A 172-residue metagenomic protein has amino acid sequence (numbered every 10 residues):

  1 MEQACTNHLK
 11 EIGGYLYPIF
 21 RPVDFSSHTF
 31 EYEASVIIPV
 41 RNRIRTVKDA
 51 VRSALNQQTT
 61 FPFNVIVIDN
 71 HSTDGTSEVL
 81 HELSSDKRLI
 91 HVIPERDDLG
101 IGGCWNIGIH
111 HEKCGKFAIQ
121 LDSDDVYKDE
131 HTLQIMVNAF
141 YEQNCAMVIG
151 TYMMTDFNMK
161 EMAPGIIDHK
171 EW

Functional and structural regions predicted by a protein language model:
M1-E33: Non-catalytic membrane-proximal stalk/linker segments that position and tether the catalytic domains
E33-S35, N64: Cell-envelope/extracellular polymer assembly enzymes that use nucleotide-activated donors
I38-D49, H71: Active-site beta-to-alpha loop of glycosyltransferases that engages the nucleotide-sugar donor
R52-P62: Short, acidic, metal-binding catalytic loop of nucleotide-sugar glycosyltransferases
D69-E78, D97: A conserved acidic beta->alpha catalytic loop
E95-K113: Glycine-rich, basic loop-to-helix element that forms the pyrophosphate-binding segment of sugar-nucleotide handling
G115-V126: Short beta-strand-to-loop acidic/aromatic patch adjacent to the donor-nucleotide binding site
H131-A163: Conserved donor NDP-sugar-binding/catalytic core segment of glycosyltransferases
